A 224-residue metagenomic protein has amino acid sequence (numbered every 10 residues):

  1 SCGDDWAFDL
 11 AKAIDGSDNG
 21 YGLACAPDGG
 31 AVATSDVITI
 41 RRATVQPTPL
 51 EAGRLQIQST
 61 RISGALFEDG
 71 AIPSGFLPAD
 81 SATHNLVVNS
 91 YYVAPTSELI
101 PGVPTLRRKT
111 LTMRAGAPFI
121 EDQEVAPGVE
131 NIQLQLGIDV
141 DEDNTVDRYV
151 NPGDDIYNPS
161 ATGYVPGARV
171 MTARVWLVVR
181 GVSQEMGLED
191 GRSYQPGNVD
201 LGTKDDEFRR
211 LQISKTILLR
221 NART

Functional and structural regions predicted by a protein language model:
S1-T172, W176, V182-R209: N-terminal pilin/flagellin-like segments and related low-complexity appendage regions
R174-L177, S214-T216: Active-site scaffold segments
D205-T224: Low-complexity, S/T/G/P-rich flexible repeat/linker segments used as non-globular hinges and stalks within
